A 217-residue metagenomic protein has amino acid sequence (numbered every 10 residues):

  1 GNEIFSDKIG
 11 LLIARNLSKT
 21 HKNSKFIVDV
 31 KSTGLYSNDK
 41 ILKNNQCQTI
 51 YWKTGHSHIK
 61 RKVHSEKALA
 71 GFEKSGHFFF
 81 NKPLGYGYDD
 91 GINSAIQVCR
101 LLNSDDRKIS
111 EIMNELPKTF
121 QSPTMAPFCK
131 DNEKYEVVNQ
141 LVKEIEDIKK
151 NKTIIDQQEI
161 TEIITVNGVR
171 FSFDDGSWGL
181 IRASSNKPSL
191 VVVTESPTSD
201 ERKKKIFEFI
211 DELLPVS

Functional and structural regions predicted by a protein language model:
G1-L11, S37-D39: Short Gly/Thr/Asp-enriched flexible loops that form oxyanion-binding sites at enzyme active sites
L12-T20: A conserved helix-loop-strand patch within extracytoplasmic ligand-binding domains of the periplasmic binding
T20-V193, S199-S217: Phosphate-binding and adjacent anionic-ligand microenvironments
